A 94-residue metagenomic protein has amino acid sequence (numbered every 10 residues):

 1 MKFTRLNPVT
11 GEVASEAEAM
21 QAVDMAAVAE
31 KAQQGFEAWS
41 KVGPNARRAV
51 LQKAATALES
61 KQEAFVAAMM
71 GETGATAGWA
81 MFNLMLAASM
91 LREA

Functional and structural regions predicted by a protein language model:
M1-A94: N-terminal Rossmann-like NAD(P)+-binding subdomain of aldehyde/semialdehyde dehydrogenases
